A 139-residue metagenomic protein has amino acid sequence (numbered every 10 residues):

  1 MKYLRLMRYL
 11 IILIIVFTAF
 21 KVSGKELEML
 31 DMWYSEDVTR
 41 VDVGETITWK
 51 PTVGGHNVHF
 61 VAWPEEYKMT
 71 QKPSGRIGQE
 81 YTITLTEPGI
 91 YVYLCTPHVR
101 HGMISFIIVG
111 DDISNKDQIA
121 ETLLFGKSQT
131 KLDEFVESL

Functional and structural regions predicted by a protein language model:
R5-L13: Sec-dependent signal peptide recognition, specifically the positively charged N-region followed immediately by
S23-T46: N-terminal edge beta-strand
G24-M29, H101-L139: Extracytoplasmic/periplasmic copper-protein system
K50-G75, S105: Histidine- and aromatic-enriched segments that form or immediately flank copper-ligand environments
Q79-I83: Short strand-edge motifs at loop-to-beta-strand transitions and within beta-strands of extracellular beta-rich domains
L85-Y91: Short tyrosine-centred short linear motifs in exposed loops/low-complexity segments
T96-H98: Beta-strand-rich extracellular modules
